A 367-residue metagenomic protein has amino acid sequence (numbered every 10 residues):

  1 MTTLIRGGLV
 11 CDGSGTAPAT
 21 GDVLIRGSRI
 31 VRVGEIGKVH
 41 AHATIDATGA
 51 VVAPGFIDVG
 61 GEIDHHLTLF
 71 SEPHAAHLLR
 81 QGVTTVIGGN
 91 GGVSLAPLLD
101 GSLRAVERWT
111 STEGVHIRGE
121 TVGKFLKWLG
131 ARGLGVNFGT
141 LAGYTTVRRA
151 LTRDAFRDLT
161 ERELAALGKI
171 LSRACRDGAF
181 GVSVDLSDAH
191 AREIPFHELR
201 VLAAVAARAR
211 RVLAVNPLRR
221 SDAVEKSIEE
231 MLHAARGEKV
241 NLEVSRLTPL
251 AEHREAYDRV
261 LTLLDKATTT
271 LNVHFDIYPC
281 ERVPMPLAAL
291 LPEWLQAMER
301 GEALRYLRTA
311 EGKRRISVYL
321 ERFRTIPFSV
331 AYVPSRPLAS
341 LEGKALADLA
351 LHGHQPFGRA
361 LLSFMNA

Functional and structural regions predicted by a protein language model:
M1-L4, L9-G55, E72: Histidine-rich, glycine-flanked metal-binding segment
G8, V23, S28, G49 (+7 more regions): Divalent metal-coordination and catalytic microenvironments
V39, A47-E120: Metal-associated gating/positioning segment near the N- to mid-region
G55-I63, V86-G88, F138-A142, V182-V184 (+3 more regions): Hydrophobic faces of well-ordered beta-strands that scaffold small-molecule active sites in alpha/beta enzyme cores
L69-A75, E163-R173, S227: Short, acidic/polar
N90-G92, S187, L218-R219, L247: Short, ordered loop/turn segments at secondary-structure junctions
L126-L129, G135-E161, L167-D188, A203 (+2 more regions): Active-site neighborhoods of metal-dependent hydrolases
R173-E230: Divalent metal-binding pocket/active-site signature
